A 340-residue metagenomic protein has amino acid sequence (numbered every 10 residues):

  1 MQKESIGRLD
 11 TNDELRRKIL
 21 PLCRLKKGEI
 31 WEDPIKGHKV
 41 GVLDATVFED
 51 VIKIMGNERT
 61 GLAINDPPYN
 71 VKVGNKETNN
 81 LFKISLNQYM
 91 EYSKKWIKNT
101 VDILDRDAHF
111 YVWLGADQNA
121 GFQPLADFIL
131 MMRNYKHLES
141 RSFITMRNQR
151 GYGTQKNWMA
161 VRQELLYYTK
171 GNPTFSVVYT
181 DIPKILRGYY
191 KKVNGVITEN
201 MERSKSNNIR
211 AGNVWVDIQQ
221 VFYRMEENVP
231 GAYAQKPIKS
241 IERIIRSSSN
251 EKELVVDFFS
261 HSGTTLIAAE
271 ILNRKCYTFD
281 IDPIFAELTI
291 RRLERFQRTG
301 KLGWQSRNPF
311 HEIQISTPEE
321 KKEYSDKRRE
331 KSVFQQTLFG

Functional and structural regions predicted by a protein language model:
M1-F279, P283-A286, L338-F339: Core catalytic lobe of class I
P21-K53, I290-V333: S-adenosyl-L-methionine
